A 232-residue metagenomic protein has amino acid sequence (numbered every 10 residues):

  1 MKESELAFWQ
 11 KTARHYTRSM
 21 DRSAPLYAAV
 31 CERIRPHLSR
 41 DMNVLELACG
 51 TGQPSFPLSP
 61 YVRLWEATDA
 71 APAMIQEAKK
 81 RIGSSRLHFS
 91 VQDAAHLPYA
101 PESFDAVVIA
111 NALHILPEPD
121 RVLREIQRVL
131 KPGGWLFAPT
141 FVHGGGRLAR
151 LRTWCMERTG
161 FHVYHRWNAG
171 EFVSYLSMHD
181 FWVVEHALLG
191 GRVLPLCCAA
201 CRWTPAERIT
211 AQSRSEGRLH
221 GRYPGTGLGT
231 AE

Functional and structural regions predicted by a protein language model:
M1-S39, Q53, P57, E77 (+2 more regions): Conserved class I S-adenosyl-L-methionine
L45-H96: Class I SAM-dependent methyltransferase SAM/SAH-binding core
A95-A106: A short acidic, Gly/Pro-enriched loop at the edge of an enzyme's catalytic core that lines a small-molecule cofactor
A106-E118: A short SAM/SAH-binding and catalytic strip from SAM-dependent methyltransferases
D120-P132: A short glycine-rich, Lys/Arg-flanked "PGG" loop and its adjoining helix->strand segment in the class I
W135-T159: Conserved class I S-adenosyl-L-methionine
Y164-H179: Short alpha-helix
F181-G191: Conserved S-adenosyl-L-methionine
